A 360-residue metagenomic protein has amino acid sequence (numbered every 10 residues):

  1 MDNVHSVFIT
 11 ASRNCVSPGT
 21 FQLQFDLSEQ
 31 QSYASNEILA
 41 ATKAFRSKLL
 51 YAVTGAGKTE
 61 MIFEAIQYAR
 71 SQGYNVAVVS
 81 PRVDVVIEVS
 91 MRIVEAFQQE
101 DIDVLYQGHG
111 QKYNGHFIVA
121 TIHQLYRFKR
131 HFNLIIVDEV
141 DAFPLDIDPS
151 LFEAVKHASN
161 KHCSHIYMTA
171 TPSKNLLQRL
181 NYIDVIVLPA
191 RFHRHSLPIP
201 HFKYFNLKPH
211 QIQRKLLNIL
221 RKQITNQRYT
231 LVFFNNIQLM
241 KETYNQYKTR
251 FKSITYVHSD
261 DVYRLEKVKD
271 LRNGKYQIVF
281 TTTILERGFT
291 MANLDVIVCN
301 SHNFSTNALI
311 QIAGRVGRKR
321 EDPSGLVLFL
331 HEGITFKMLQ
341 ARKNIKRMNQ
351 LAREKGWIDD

Functional and structural regions predicted by a protein language model:
L23-R46: N-terminal pre-P-loop "Q-motif" helix
Y51-T59, A69, Y74-V89, H165 (+2 more regions): Conserved strand-helix element at the start of the C-terminal RecA-like helicase core
I87, E100-N114, I254-T282: Conserved helicase ATPase core of P-loop NTP-dependent helicases/translocases
R130-N206, Q211-N218: Post-DEXD/H (motif II) to motif III coupling segment of the RecA-like Helicase ATP-binding lobe
F132-D138, I278-F280, E286-S301, G325-F329: A short beta-strand element within the Helicase C-terminal
D146-N160, N303-G325: Conserved SF2 helicase motif VI
S159-N175, R315-K343: Conserved segment of the helicase C-terminal RecA-like domain
Y182-I254, G356-I358: Conserved interdomain linker/interface between the two RecA-like ATPase lobes of SF2 helicase motors
